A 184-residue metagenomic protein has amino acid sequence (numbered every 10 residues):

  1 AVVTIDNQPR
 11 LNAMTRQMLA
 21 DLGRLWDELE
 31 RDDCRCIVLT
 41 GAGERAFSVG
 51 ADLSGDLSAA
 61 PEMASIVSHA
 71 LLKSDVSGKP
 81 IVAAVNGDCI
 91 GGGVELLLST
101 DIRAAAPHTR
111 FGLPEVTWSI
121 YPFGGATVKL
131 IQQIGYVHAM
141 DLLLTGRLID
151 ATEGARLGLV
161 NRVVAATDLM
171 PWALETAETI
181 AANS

Functional and structural regions predicted by a protein language model:
A1-E44: Conserved CoA-thioester-binding segment of acyl-CoA-metabolizing enzymes
L19, G135, A165-A166: Helix-capping/helix-break motifs at membrane-protein junctions, especially on the cytosolic side just before or after
R24, G41-V76, C89, T117-S119: Glycine- (often His-adjacent) and acidic-residue-rich active-site loop that binds/positions the CoA thioester
L39, D52, L96-L98, G154 (+1 more regions): Hydrophobic/aromatic residues within transmembrane alpha-helices of multi-pass small-molecule transporters
A70-V76, A84, I90-L144, W172 (+1 more regions): CoA-thioester-processing core
A104-T109, V160-S184: C-terminal long alpha-helix characteristic of the crotonase
R147-E153: Acidic, divalent-metal-coordinating active-site segment for phosphoryl/phosphodiester hydrolysis, typified by short
